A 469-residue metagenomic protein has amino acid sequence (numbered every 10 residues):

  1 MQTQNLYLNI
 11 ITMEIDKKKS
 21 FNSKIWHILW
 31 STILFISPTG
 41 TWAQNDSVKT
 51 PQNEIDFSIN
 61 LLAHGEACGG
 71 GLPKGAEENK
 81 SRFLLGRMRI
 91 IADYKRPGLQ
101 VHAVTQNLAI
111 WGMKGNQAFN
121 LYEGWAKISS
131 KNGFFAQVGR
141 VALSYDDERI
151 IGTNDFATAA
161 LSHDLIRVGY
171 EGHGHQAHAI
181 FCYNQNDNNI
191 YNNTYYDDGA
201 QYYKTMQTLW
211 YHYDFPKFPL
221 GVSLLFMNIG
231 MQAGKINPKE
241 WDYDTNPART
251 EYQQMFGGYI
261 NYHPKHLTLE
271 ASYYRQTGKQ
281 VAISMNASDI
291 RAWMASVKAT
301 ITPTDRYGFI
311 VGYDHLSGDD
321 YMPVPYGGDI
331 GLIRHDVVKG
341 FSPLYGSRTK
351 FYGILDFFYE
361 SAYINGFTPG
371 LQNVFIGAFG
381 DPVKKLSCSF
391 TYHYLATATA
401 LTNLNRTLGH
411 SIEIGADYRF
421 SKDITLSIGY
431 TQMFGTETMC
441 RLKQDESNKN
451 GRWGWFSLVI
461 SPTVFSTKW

Functional and structural regions predicted by a protein language model:
M1-Q44: Bacterial Sec-dependent N-terminal signal peptides
A43-G139, I166-Y170, E251, I260-S272 (+5 more regions): Beta-barrel outer-membrane channel/assembly domains of diderm bacteria
C68-G71, T105, A142-R149, I180-N192 (+6 more regions): Flexible, solvent-exposed coil segments and beta strand-coil junctions, predominantly the extracellular/periplasmic
G69-A76, M113-F119, E148-D155, N189-D198 (+7 more regions): Outer-membrane beta-barrel translocator domains and adjoining extracellular loop/strand segments of Gram-negative
K80-S81, F156-T158, G199-Q201, A248-R249 (+1 more regions): Short Gly/Pro-enriched turn/cap motifs at secondary-structure boundaries
R82-N188, T208, H212-P216, G221 (+2 more regions): Outer membrane beta-barrel
Q176-S272: Internal metal/ion-chelating core segments
Q276-G377, R441: Extracellular/periplasmic loop regions
